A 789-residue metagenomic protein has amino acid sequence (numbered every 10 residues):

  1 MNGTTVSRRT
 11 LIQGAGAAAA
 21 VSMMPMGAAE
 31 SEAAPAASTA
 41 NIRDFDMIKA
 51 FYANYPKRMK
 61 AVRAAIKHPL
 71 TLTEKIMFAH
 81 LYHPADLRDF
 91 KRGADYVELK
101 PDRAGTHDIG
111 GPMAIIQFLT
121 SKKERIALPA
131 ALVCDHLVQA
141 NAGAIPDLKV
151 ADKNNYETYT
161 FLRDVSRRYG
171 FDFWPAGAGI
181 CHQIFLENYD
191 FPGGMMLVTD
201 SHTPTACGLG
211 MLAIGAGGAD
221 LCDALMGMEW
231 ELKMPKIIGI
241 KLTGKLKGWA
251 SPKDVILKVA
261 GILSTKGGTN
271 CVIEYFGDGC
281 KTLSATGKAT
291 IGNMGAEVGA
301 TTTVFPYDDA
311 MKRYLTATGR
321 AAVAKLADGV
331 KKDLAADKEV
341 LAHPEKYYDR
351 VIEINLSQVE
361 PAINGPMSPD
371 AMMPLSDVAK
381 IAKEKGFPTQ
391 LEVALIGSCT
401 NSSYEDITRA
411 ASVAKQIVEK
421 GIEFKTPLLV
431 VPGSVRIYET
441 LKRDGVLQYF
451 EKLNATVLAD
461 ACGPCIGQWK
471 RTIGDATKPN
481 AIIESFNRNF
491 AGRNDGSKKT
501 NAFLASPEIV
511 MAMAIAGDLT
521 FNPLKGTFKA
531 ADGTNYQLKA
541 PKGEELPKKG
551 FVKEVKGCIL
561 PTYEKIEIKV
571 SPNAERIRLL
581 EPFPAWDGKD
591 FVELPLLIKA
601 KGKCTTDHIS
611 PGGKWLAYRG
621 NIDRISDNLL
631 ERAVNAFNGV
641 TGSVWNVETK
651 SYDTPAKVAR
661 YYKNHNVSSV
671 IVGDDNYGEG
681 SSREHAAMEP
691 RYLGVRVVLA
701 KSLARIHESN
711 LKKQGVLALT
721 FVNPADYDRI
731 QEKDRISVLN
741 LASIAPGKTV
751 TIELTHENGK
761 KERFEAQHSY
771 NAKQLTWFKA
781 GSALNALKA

Functional and structural regions predicted by a protein language model:
N2, T10-E30: N-terminal export signals
P25-K60: C-terminal segment of N-terminal export signals and the immediately downstream linker at the start of the mature
I48, Y55, K60, A64-K233 (+2 more regions): Long, structured ligand/cofactor-binding scaffold of large enzymes
F118-T120, R350-L441, K565-V697: Non-catalytic terminal/interface segments that mediate subunit docking, oligomerization, and allosteric communication
R163, P175, I180-G194, V298-F424 (+3 more regions): Accessory "access/gating" subregions that flank catalytic or transport cores
T199-A322, Q468-V552: Mobile "lid/hinge" segments at catalytic clefts and subdomain interfaces of large enzymes
T302, Y307, A327-V340, L441-F528 (+2 more regions): Phosphate/diphosphate-binding loops
F528-E545, H707-W777, L784-L787: Acidic, glycine-rich flexible loop/linker segments
